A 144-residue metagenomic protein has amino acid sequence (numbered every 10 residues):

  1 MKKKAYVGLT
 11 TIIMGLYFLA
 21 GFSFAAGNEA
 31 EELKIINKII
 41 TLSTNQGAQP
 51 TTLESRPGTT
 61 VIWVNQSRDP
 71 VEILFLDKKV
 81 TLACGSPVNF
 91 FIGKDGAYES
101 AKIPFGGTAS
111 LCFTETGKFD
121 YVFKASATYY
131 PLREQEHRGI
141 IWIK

Functional and structural regions predicted by a protein language model:
M1-L9: Bacterial N-terminal signal peptides that target proteins for export
T10-A20: Bacterial N-terminal signal peptides
A20-E29: Sec-dependent signal peptide cleavage junction
A26, D95-K144: Extracellular/periplasmic metallocenter environments
N28-V61: N-terminal edge beta-strand
W63-S67: Asparagine-centered strand-capping/turn motif at beta-strand->loop junctions
D69-D77: Short, Lys/Arg- and Gly-enriched loop/turn segments at beta-strand edges
K79-N89: Short aromatic-acidic-glycine turn motif
